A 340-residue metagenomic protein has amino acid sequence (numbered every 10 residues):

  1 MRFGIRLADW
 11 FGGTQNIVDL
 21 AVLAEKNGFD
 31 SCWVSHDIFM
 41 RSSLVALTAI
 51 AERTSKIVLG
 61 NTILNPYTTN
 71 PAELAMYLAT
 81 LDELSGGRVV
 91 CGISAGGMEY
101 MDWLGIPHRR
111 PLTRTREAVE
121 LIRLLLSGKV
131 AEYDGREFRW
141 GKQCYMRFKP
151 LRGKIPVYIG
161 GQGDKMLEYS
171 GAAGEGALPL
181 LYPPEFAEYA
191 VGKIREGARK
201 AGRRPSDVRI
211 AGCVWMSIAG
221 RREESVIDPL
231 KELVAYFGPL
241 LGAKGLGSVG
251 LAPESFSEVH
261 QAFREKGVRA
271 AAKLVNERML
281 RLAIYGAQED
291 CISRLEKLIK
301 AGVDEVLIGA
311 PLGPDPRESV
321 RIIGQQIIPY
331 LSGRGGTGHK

Functional and structural regions predicted by a protein language model:
M1-K340: Active-site-adjacent structural elements that line small-molecule/cofactor binding pockets in enzymes
